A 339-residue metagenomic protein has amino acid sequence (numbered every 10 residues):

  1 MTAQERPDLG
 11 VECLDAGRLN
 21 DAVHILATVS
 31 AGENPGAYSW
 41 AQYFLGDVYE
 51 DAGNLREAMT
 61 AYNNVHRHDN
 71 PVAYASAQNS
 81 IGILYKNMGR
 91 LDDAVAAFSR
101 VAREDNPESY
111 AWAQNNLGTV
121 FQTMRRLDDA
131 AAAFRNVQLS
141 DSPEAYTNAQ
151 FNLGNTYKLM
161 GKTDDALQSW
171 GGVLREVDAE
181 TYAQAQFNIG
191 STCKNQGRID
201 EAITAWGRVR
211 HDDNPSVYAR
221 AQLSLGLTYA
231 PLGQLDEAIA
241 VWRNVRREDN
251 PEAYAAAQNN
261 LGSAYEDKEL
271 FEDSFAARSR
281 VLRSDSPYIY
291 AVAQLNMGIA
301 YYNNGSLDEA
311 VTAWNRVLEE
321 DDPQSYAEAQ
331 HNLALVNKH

Functional and structural regions predicted by a protein language model:
P7, V11, W40-D51, S76-N87 (+7 more regions): Conserved alpha-helical positions within TPR/SEL1-like repeat arrays
E33, D69-N70, D105, D141 (+5 more regions): Alpha-helical junction/boundary sensor with strong preference for TPR arrays
